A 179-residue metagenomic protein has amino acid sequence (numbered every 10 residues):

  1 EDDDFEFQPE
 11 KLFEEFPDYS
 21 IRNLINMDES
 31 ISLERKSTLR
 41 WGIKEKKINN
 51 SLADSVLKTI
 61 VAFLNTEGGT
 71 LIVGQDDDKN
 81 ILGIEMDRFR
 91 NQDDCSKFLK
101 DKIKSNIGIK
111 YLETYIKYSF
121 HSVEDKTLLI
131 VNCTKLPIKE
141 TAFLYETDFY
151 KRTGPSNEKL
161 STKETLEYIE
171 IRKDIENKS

Functional and structural regions predicted by a protein language model:
E1-S179: Conserved N-terminal catalytic/coupling substructures associated with nucleotide/phosphate chemistry
